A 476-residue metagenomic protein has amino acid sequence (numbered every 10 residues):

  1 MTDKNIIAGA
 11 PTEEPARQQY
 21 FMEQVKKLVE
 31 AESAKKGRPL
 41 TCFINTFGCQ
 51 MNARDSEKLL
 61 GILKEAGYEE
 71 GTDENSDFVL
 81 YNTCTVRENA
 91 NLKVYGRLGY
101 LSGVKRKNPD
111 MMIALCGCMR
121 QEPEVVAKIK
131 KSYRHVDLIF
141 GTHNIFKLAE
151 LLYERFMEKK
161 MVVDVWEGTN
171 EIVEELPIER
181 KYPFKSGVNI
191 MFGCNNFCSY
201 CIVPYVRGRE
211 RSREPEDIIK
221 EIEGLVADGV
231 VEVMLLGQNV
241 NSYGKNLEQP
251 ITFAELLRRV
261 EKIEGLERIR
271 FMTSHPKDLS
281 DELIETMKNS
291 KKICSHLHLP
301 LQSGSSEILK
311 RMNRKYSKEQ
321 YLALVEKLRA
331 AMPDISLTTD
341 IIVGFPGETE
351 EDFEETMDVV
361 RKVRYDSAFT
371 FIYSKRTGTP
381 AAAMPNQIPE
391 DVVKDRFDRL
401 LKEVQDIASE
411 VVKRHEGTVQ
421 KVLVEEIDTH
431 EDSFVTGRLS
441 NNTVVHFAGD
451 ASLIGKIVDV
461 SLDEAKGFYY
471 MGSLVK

Functional and structural regions predicted by a protein language model:
M1-L236, N241-Y243, E282, L297 (+5 more regions): Proteins enriched for Cys/Gly/acidic motifs involved in redox and nucleic-acid/cofactor modification
T2, A383-K476: Terminal RNA-binding accessory module
N45, V203, L236-Q238, M272-S274 (+7 more regions): Generic beta-strand/beta-sheet core signal
C49, G244-G265, M312-K315, K375-D406: Radical SAM enzyme [4Fe-4S]-AdoMet core and its adjacent flexible, acidic and glycine-rich loops/tails across
L63, I129-K130, V260, M287 (+2 more regions): Hydrophobic C-terminal alpha-helix "anchor/cap" residues
D110-G117, E122-E124, A227-E350, R361: Conserved SAM/AdoMet-binding glycine-rich loop
K181-F184, C194-N196, I293, S303 (+5 more regions): Short flexible coil/turn linkers enriched for glycine and charged/polar residues that connect secondary-structure
C198, I218, L235, F271 (+7 more regions): Conserved, mostly hydrophobic/aromatic
